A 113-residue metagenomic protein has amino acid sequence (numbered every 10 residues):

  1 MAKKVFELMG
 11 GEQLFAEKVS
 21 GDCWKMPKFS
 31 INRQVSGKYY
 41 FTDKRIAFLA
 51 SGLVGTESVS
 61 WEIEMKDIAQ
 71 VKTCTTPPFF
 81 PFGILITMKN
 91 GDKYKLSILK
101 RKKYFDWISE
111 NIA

Functional and structural regions predicted by a protein language model:
M1-F41, P78, R101, W107-A113: Anionic N-terminal interaction surfaces
L8, L14, L49, L53 (+2 more regions): Generic detector of leucine side chains in alpha-helical contexts
P27-K38, T42-D92: Phosphoinositide-binding peripheral membrane targeting modules
K89-W107: Canonical phosphoinositide-binding patch of PH/PH-like domains
